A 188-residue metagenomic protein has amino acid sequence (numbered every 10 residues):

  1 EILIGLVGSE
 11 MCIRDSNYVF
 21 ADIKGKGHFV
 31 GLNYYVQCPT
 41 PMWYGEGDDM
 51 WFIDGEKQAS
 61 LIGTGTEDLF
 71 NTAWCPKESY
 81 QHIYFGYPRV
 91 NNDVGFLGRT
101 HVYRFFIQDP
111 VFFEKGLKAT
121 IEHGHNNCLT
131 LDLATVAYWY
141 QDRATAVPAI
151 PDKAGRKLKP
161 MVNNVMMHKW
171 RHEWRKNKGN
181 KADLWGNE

Functional and structural regions predicted by a protein language model:
E1-G8, C12-I13: Single conserved hydrophobic/aromatic residue that forms the stacking wall/gate of nucleotide- or nucleobase-binding
E10, R14-I23, E67-D93, G155-W170 (+1 more regions): Conserved functional hotspot residues at active sites or interaction interfaces
N17-H28, Y34-V36, I107-F113, N187: Extracellular and analogous surface-interaction loops
Y18-K26, P41-M42, W51-I53, G95: Preference for intrinsically disordered or flexible, low-complexity segments and adjacent hinge/connector residues
G27-P39, K118-H123: A short beta-strand element within beta-rich, extracytoplasmic domains of secreted/secretory-pathway proteins
G31, E46-D48: Transmembrane beta-barrel architecture of outer membranes
D48-R143: Extended, compositionally biased non-globular segments
P110-E188: TerminUS-proximal long segments
